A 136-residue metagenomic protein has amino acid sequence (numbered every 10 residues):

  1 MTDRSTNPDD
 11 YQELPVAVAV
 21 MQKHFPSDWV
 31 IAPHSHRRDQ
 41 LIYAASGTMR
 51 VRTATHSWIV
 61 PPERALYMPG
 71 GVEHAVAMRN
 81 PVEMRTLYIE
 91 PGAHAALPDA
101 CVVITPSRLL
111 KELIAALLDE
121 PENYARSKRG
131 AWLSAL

Functional and structural regions predicted by a protein language model:
M1-T48: Generic protein-terminus/edge-of-domain signal
F25, T55-G70: Short acidic-glycine-tyrosine-enriched beta hairpin
R37, T53-T55, N80-V82: A generic beta-sheet turn/junction motif
I42-P61: A short beta-strand-loop-beta hairpin characteristic of the jelly-roll/cupin
R50, A65, A75: Short, surface-exposed charged micro-motifs
G71-C101: Ligand-binding loop in jelly-roll beta-barrel domains
V103-L136: An amphipathic alpha-helical interaction segment
